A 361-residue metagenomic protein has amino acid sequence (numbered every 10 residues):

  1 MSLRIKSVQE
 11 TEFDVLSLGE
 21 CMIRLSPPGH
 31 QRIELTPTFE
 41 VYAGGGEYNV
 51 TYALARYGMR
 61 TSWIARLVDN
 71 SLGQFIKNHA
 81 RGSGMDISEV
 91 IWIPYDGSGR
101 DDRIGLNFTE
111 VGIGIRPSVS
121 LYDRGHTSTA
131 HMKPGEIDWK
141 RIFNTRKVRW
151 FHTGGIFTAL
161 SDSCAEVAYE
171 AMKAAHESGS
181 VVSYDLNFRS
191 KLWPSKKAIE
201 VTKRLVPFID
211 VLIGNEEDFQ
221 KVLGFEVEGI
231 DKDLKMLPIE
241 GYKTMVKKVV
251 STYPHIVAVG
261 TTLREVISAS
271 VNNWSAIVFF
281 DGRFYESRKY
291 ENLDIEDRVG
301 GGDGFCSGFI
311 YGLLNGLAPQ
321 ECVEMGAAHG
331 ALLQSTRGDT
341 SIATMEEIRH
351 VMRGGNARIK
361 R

Functional and structural regions predicted by a protein language model:
M1-I33: Positively charged, low-complexity intrinsically disordered leader regions
E34-G44, K247, Y285-G300: Short pre-catalytic strand/loop immediately N-terminal to key active-site residues, enriched for Gly-Thr
Y42, V50-T61, G82, G312-N315: Alpha-helix C-terminal capping segments
R60, I64-G155, I348-R361: Conserved N-terminal subdomain of the carbohydrate kinase-like
I137, C164-E170, S195-K203: Charged helix-capping and loop-helix junction motifs
S178, L192-G282: Conserved phosphate/ATP/ADP-binding segment of small-molecule kinases
G179-L186: Short beta-strand/loop segments at the ligand-binding rim of alpha/beta enzyme cores
A269, R288-G355: Conserved post-catalytic alpha-helical subdomain immediately downstream of the catalytic base and nucleotide-binding
